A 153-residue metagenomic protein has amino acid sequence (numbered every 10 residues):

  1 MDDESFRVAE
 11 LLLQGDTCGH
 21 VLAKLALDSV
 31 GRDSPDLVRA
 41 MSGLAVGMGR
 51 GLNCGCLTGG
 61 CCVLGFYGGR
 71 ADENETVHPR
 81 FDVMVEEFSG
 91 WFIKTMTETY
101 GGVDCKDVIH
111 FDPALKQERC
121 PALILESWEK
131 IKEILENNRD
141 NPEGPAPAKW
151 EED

Functional and structural regions predicted by a protein language model:
M1-L13: Polybasic, low-complexity association/targeting segments
C18, C54, C105: Short cysteine clusters
V21, T58-F66, T99, A122: Mg2+-dependent prenyl diphosphate-binding active-site environment of isoprenoid biosynthetic enzymes
L22-S42, T99-D104: Acidic-glycine-rich active-site phosphate/pyrophosphate-binding loop
K24-D28, C62-G69, E129-E133: Short glycine/serine- and small hydrophobic-enriched flexible loop segments
S29-R39, F66-M84: Phosphate-handling active-site elements
L44-C62: Glycine/serine-rich anion-binding loops at beta->alpha junctions that coordinate negatively charged ligand groups
F81-D153: C-terminal binding/interaction regions
